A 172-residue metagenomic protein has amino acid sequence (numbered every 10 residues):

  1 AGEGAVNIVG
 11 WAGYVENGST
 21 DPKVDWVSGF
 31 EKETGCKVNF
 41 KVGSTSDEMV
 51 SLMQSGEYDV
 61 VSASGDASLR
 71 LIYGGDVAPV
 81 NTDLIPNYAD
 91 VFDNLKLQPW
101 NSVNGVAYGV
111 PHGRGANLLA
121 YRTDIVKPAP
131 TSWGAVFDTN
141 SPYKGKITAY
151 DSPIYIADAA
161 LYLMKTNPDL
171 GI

Functional and structural regions predicted by a protein language model:
A1-L71: Early extracytoplasmic/lumenal segment of secretory-pathway proteins
V9-D21, E57-Y58, S62-I172: Extracytoplasmic ligand-binding site segments that recognize negatively charged/polar headgroups
